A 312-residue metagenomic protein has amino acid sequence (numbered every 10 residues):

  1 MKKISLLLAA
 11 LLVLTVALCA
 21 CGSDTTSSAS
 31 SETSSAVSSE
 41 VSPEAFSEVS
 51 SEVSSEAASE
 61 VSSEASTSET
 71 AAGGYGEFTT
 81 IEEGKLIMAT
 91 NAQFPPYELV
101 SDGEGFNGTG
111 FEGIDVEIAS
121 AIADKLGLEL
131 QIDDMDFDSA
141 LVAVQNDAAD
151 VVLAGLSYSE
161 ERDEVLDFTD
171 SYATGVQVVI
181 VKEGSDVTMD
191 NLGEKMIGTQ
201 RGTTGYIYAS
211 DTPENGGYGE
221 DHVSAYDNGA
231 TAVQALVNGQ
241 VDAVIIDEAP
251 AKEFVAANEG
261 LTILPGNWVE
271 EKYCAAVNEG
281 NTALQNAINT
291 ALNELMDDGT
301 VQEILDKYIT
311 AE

Functional and structural regions predicted by a protein language model:
A71-G155: Extracytoplasmic small-molecule ligand-binding "clamshell" domains of the periplasmic binding protein/Venus flytrap
A71-T79, E83, T204-S224, A256-P265 (+1 more regions): Ligand-binding clefts/hinges and TM-proximal coupling segments of bilobed small-molecule sensing domains
M88, F94-P95, T109-D124, L156 (+2 more regions): Bilobed "Venus flytrap"/periplasmic-binding protein-like clamshell domains and structurally analogous long
A92, A173-V181, E248, K252-N293 (+1 more regions): Periplasmic-binding protein-like
I114-V116, Q131-V144, G184, V223-N238 (+1 more regions): Short helix-initiation/N-cap motifs at beta->coil->alpha
V116-K125, S185, N191-T204, A275-E312: Extended ligand-binding regions for polar small-molecule ligands
S120, E129-L192, T262, N267: Acidic, polar ligand-binding/catalytic clefts
S139, L156-E164, Y208-D211, A235-E270: A ligand-binding cleft/hinge motif common to bilobed small-molecule-binding domains
